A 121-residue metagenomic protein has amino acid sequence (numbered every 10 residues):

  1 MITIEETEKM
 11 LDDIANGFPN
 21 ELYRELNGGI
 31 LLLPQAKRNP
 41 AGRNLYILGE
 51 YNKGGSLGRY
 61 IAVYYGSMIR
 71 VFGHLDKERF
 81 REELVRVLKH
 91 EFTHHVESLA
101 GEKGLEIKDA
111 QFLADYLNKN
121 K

Functional and structural regions predicted by a protein language model:
I4, E8: Phosphate/ribose-recognition catalytic cores of enzymes acting on nucleotide-derived substrates
M10-S67: Auxiliary, metal-adjacent structural segments of Zn-dependent hydrolase domains
L11-I14, L84, L88: Generic structural signal for hydrophobic residues
G17, E21, V87, E91-H95: Short alpha-helical functional segments enriched in proximate histidine and acidic residues
L45-V85, H95-L117, K121: Active-site scaffold of zinc-dependent metalloenzymes
